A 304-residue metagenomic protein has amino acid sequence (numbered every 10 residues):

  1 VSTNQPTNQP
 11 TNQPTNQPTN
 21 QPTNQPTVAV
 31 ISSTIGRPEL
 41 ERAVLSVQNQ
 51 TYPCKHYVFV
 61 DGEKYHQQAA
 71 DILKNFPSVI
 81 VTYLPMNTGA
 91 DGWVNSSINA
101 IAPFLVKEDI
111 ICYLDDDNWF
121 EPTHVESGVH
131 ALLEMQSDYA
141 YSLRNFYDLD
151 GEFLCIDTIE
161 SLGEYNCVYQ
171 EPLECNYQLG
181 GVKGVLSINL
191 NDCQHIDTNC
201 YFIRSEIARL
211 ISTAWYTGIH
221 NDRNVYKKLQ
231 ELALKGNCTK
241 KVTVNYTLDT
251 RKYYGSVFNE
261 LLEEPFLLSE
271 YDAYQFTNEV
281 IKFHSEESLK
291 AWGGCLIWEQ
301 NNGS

Functional and structural regions predicted by a protein language model:
V1-S46: N-proximal low-complexity "stem/linker" segments adjacent to membrane-targeting elements
V44-L45, E108, E121-L133, I203: Short alpha-helix within the catalytic core of nucleotide-sugar-dependent glycosyltransferases
L45-C54: Short, acidic, metal-binding catalytic loop of nucleotide-sugar glycosyltransferases
C54-Y65, T82-M86: Short beta-strand/loop segment that forms part of the nucleotide-sugar
Q68-L105: Active-site-proximal specificity loops/subdomain of glycosyltransferases
E108-D117: Short beta-strand-to-loop acidic/aromatic patch adjacent to the donor-nucleotide binding site
S127-W215: Conserved catalytic core of nucleotide-sugar-dependent glycosyltransferases
C200, S205, L210-S304: C-terminal catalytic/acceptor-binding lobe
